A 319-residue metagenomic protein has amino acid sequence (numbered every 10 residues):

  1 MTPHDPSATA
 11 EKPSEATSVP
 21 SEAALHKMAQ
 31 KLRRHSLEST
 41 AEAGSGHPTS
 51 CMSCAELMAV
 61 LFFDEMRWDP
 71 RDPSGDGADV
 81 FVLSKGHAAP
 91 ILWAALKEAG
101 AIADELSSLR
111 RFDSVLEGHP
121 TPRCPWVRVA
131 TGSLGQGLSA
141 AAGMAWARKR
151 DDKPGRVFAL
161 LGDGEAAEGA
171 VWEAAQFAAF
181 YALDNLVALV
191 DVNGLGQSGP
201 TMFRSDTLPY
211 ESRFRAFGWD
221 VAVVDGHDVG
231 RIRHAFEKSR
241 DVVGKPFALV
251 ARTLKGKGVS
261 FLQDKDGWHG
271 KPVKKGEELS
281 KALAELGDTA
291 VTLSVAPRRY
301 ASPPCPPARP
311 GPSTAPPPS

Functional and structural regions predicted by a protein language model:
T2-D5, T9-L32: N-terminal hydrophobic or amphipathic helices/low-complexity stretches enriched in small/hydrophobic/Pro/Gly
P3-H4, R213, V229-P307: Glycine/aspartate-rich loop-and-adjacent alpha/beta segment that forms the canonical ThDP
M28-S45, D191-N193: N-terminal capping segment at the start of a domain
S36-S39, C51-F180, F203: Cofactor-binding active-site loop characterized by glycine-rich and histidine/acidic residues
E56, H87-A88, N193-G194, D228 (+1 more regions): Glycine-rich beta-alpha junction loops
D79-F81, G155-A159, L186, K245-T253: Generic beta-sheet signal
K153-P154, M202-A235, G287-L293: Conserved thiamine diphosphate
E168-N193, A248-V250: A short alpha/beta connector and helix-capping loop motif
